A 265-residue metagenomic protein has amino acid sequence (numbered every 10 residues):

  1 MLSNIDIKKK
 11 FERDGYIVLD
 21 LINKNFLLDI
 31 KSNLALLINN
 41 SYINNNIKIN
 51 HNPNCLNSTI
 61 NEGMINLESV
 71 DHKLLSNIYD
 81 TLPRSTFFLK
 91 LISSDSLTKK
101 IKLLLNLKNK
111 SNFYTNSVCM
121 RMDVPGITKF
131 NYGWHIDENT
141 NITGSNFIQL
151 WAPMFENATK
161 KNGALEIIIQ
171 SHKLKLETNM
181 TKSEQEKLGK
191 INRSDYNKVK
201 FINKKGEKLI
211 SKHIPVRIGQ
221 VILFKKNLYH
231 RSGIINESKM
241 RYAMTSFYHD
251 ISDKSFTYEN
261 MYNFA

Functional and structural regions predicted by a protein language model:
M1-R13, D20-W134, T140: Non-heme Fe(II)-dependent double-stranded beta-helix
Y16, S145-W151, N162, S211-H213 (+2 more regions): Extracellular structured ligand-interaction cores
N23-F26, M120, P125, N139 (+4 more regions): Short, solvent-exposed loop/turn segments at secondary-structure junctions
N40-N52, I60, M64-S69, L176-S183 (+2 more regions): Non-heme Fe(II)/2-oxoglutarate
C119, W134-I136, A152-E156, I169: Short, structured patches in soluble enzyme cores that scaffold and shape functional sites
W134-E138, W151-A152, K208-I210, L228-H230: Glycine-rich, charged/polar anion/phosphate-binding loops that engage phosphate groups from diverse ligands
N141-K160, P215-I218, F247-I251: Short, conserved beta-strand element in jelly-roll/cupin
K160-Y229: Double-stranded beta-helix
